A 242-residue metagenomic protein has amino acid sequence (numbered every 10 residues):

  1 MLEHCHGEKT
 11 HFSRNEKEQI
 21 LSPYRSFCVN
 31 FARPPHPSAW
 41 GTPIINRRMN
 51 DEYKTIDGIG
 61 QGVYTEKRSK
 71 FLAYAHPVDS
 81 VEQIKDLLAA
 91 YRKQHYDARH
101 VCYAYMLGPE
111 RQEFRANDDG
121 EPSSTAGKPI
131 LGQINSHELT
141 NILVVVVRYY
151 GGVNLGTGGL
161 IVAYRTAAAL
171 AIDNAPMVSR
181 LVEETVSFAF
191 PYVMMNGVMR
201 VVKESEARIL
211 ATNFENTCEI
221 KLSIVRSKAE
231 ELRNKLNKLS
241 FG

Functional and structural regions predicted by a protein language model:
R48-T125, A229: C-terminal regulatory domains involved in ligand/effector binding and gene-expression control
H95-A98, S205-L210, N237-G242: A common structural junction motif
A126-N174: Active-site beta-strand/loop microenvironment that shapes enzyme catalytic pockets
M177-Y192: Short glycine-/aliphatic-rich beta-strand segments at the starts of folded cytosolic domains
A189-A207: Short amphipathic alpha-helix segments
L222-E231: Terminal, non-globular segments
